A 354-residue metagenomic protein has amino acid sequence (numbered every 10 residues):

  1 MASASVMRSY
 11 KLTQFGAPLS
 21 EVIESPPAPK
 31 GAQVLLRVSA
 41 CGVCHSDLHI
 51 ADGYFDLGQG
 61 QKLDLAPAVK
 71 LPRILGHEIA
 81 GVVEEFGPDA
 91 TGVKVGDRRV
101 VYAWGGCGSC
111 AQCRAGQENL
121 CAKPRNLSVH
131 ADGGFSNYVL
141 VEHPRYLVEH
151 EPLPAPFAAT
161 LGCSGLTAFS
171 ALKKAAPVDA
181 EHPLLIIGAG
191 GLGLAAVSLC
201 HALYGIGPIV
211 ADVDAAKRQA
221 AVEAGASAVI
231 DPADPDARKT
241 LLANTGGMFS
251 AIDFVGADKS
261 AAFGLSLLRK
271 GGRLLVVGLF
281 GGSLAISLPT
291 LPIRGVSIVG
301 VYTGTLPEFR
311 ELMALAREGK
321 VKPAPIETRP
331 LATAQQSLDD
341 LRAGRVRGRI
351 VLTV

Functional and structural regions predicted by a protein language model:
M1-S5, A215, A262, L306-V354: C-terminal hydrophobic helical "lid"/dimerization subdomain of Rossmann-like NAD(P)H-dependent oxidoreductases
P27-C41, D56-A111, E151-L153: Glycine-rich beta-strand-centered segment in the early N-terminal region that forms part of a ligand/cofactor-binding
L63-P72, H77, G105-I187: NAD(P)H dinucleotide-binding glycine-rich loop of Rossmann-like/cofactor-binding domains, especially the beta1-alpha1
G96, E181, A226, G246-F249 (+1 more regions): Local beta-strand N-terminus motif with an aromatic residue
V100, F249-I252: N-terminal Rossmann-like NAD(P) cofactor-binding module of classical short-chain dehydrogenase/reductase
Y146, E151-D234, K239-T240: Mid-domain Rossmann-like dinucleotide-binding core that forms the NAD(H)/NADP(H) cofactor-binding site
V255-K322, V354: Glycine-rich phosphate-binding loop and adjacent beta-alpha segment of Rossmann(oid) nucleotide-cofactor-binding
